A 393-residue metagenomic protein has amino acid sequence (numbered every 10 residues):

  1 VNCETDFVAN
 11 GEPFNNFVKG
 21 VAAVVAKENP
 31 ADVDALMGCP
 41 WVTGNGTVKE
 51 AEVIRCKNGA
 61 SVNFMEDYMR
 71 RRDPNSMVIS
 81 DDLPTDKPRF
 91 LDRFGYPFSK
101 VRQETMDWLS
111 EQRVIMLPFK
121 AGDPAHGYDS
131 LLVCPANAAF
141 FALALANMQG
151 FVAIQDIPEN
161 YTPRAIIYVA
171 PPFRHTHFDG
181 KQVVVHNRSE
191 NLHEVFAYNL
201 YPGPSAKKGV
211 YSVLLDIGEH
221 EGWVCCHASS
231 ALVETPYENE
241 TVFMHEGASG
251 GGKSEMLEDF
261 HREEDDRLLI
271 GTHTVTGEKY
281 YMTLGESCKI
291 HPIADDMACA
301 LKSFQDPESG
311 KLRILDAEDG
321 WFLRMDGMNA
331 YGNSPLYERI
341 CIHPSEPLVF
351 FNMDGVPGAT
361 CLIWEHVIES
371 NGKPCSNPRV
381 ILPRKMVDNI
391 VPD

Functional and structural regions predicted by a protein language model:
N2-V42: N-terminal assembly/interaction segments in proteins that build large macromolecular machines
C3-A9, N199-P202, S249: A generic structural motif
A9-P13, A206-K208, S254-L257, M325-D326: A short, polar/proline- and glycine-enriched secondary-structure boundary/capping micro-motif
V24, V213-D216, E263: Active-site catalytic microenvironments for nucleophilic, acid-base chemistry
A31, C39, T43-T241, E278-M282 (+2 more regions): A noncatalytic interaction/capping subdomain that flanks phosphate/NTP-handling catalytic cores
E238-L269: Glycine-rich phosphate-binding P-loop
R262-P292: Post-Walker A helix-loop "phosphate-sensing" segment adjacent to the P-loop in P-loop NTPases
D296: A cross-family detector of function-defining hotspots
